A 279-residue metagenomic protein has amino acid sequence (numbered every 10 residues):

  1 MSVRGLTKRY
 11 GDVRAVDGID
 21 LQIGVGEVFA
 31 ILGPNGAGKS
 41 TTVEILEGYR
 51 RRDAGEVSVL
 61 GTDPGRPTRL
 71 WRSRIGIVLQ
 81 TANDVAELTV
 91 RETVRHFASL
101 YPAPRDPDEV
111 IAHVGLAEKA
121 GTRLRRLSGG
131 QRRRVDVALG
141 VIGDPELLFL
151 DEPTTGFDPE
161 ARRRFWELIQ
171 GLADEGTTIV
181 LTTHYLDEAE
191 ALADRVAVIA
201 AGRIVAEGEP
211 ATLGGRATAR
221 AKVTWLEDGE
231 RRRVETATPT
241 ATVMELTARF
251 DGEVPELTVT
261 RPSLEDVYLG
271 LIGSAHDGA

Functional and structural regions predicted by a protein language model:
M1, K8-L181, L186-A200, A206: ABC transporter nucleotide-binding domains
M1-T7, S274-A279: ABC-family P-loop ATPase nucleotide-binding domain
R4, D151, T224-L226: Beta-strand residues in well-ordered beta-sheet regions across diverse protein folds
V90, P107, P210, R261-L264: Structural motif detector for alpha-helix initiation sites
V205-L213: Charged, amphipathic alpha-helical segments
T212-A279: Short, charged/small-residue-rich alpha-helical element at the C-terminal edge of ABC transporter nucleotide-binding
